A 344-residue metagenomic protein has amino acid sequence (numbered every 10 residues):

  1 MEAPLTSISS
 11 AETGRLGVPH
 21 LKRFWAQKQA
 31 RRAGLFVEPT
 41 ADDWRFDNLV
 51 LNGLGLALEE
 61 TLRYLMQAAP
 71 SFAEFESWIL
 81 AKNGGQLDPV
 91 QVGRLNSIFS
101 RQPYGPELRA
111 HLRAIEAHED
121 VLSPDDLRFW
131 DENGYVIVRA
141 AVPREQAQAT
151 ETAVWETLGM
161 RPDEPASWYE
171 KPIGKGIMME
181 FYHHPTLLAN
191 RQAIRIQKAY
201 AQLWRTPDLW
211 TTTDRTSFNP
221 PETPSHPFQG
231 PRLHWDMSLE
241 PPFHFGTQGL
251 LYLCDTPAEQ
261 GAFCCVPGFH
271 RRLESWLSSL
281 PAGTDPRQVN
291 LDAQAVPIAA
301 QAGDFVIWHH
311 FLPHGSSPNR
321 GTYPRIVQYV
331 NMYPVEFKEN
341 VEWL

Functional and structural regions predicted by a protein language model:
M1-R128: Fe(II)/2-oxoglutarate
F129-Y135, R139-A199, R215, E222-P224: Non-heme Fe(II)/2-oxoglutarate
I173-H184, R195-C265, H270, P281: Conserved double-stranded beta-helix
Q248-L251, Y323-K338: A short hydrophobic beta-strand segment most commonly corresponding to one strand of the jelly-roll/cupin
T256-G315, F337: Double-stranded beta-helix
S316-G321: Short proline/glycine-enriched turn/loop segments at secondary-structure junctions
